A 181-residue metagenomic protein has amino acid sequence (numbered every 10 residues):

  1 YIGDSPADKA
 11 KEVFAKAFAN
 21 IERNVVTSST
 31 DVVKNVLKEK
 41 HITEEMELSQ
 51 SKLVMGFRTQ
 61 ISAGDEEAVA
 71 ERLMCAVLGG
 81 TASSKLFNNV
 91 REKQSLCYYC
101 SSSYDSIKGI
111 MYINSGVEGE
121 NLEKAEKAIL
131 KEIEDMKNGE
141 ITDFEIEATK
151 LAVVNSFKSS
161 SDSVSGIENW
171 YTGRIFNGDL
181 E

Functional and structural regions predicted by a protein language model:
Y1-V26, V32, T43, I61-S62 (+1 more regions): Charge-rich, well-structured scaffold segments of protease-associated domains
A15, V25-K85, Q94: His/Glu-based metal-binding/catalytic segments typifying zinc-dependent metallopeptidases
Q50-K52, V90, K108: Extracytoplasmic
